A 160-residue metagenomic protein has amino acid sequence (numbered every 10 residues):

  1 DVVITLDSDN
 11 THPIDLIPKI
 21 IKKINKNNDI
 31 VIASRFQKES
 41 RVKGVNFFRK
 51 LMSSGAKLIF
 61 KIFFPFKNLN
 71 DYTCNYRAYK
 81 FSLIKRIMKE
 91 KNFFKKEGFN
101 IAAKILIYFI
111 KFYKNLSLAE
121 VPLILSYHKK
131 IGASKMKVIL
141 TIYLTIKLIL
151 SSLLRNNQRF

Functional and structural regions predicted by a protein language model:
D1, K91, K111-N115: Alpha-helix termini
D1-T11: Short beta-strand-to-loop acidic/aromatic patch adjacent to the donor-nucleotide binding site
V2, I14-F99, H128-M136, L140-I146: Acceptor/aglycone-binding surface of glycosyltransferases and processive sugar-polymer synthases
V3-T5, K22, K111, S151 (+1 more regions): Generic secondary-structure signature for well-ordered alpha-helical cores
L6, S34, I124: Conserved residues at the C-terminal ends of beta-strands
N10, I101-I107: An aromatic- and histidine-rich active-site surface loop
K26, L144-F160: Terminal low-complexity segments of carbohydrate-biosynthetic enzymes
L106-S126: Catalytic donor-sugar/metal-binding loop of nucleotide-sugar-dependent glycosyltransferases
